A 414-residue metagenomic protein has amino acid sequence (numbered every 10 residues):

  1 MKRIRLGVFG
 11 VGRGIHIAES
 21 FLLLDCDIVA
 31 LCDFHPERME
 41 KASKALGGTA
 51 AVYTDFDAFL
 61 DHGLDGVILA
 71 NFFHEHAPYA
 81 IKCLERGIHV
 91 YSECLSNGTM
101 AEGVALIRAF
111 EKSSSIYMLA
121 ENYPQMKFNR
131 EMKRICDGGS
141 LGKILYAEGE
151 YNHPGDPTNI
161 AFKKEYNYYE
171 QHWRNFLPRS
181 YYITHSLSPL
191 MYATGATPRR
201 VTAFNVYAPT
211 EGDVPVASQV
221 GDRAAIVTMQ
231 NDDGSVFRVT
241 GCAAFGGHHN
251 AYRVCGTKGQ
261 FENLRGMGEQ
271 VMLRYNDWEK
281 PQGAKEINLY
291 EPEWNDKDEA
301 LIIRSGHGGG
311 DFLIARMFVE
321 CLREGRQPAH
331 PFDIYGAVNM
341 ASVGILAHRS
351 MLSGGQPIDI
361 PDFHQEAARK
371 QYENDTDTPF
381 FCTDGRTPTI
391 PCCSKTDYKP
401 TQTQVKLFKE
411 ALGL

Functional and structural regions predicted by a protein language model:
M1-G47: N-terminal Rossmann-like dinucleotide-binding module
G12, I116, Y123-Q219: Predominantly a Rossmann-like dinucleotide-binding segment in NAD(P)-dependent oxidoreductases
A30, G66, Y146: Short, Asp-centered acidic motifs that coordinate Mg2+ and/or phosphate in catalytic or ligand-binding sites
A50-D55: Conserved SAM-binding strand-loop segment of SAM-dependent methyltransferases
L64-G66, F72-F73, A77-P124, G139: Beta-strand-loop-alpha-helix segment that lines the small-molecule cofactor/substrate pocket of alpha/beta enzymes
N71-F72, G241: Short glycine-/small-residue-rich Rossmann-like dinucleotide-binding loops
Y181-E279, I303-I334, A341-R349, D359-L414: Contiguous beta-strand/loop segments that form the cofactor/metal-binding neighborhood of enzyme cores
